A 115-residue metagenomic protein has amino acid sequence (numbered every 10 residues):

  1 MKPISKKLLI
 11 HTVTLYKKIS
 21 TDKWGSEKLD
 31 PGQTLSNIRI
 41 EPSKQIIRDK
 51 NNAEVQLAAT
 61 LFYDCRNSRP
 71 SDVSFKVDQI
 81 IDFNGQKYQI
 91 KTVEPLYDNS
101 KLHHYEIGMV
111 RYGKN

Functional and structural regions predicted by a protein language model:
M1-E27: Active-site-proximal polar cores
K18-T21, S26-N115: Short, conserved turn/kink motifs that form compact alpha/beta structural patches or helix kinks used as
